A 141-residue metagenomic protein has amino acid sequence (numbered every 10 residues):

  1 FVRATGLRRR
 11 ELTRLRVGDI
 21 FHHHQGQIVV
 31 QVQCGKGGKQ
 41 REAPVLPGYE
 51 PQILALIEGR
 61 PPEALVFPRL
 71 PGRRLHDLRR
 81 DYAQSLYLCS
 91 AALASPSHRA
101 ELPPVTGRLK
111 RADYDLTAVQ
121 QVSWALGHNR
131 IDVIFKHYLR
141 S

Functional and structural regions predicted by a protein language model:
F1, P71, L75-H76, R111-D115: Residue-level marker of regulatory loop/turn positions in helix-turn-helix DNA-binding domains and in histidine
F1-R14, S85, C89-A94, L116 (+1 more regions): A short, glycine-centered helix-capping/turn motif at helix boundaries that positions DNA-contacting or catalytic
R10, R14-P51: Conserved tyrosine-mediated DNA breakage-rejoining catalytic core shared by Y-recombinases
E11-R14, V66-F67, I134: A structural signal for short, well-ordered beta-strand segments and their strand-loop junctions that often border
L12, H76-A91, V105-T106, V122-S123: Short, basic/aromatic-rich helical patch in the C-terminal catalytic core of site-specific tyrosine
Q27-Q33, R99-S141: Short functional hotspots where side chains directly engage DNA or cofactors
G35-A55, E63-Y82: C-terminal catalytic core of Y-nucleophile DNA break-rejoin enzymes
